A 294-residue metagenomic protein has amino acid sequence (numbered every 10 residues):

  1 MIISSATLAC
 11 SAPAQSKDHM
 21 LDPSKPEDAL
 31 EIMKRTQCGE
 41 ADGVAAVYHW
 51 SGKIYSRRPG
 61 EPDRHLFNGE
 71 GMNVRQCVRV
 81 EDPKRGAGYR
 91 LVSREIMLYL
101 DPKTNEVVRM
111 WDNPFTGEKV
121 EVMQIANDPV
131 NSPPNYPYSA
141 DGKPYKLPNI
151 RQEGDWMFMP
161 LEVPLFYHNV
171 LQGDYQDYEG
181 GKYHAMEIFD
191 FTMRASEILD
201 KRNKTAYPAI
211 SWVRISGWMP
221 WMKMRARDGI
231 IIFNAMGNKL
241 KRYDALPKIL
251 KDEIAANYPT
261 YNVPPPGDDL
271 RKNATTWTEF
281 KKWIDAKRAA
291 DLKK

Functional and structural regions predicted by a protein language model:
S4-P13: C-terminal segment of classical bacterial N-terminal signal peptides
A14-S16, V130, P134-Y138, L161 (+4 more regions): Generic low-complexity segments that are intrinsically disordered, proline-rich and/or Lys/Arg-biased
Q15-E95, N238, P266-D268, N273-K294: N-terminal segment immediately downstream of the Sec signal-peptide cleavage site in secreted/extracellular proteins
R58-L199: Predominantly extracellular/secreted and cell-surface proteins with exposed, flexible low-complexity segments
H168, Y178-I232: Extended soluble regions of mature proteins
V213-K294: Edge beta-strand at a domain terminus
